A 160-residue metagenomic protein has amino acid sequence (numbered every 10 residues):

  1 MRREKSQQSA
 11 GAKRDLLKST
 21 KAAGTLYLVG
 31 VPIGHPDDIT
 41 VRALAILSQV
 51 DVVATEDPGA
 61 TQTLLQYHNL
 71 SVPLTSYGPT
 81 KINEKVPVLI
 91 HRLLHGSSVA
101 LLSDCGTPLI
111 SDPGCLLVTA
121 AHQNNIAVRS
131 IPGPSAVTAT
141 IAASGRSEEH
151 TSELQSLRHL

Functional and structural regions predicted by a protein language model:
R2-T80: Glycine-rich, flexible N-terminal cofactor/catalytic loop recognition
G24-L26, G96-A100: Loop/turn-to-beta-strand initiation segments
A43, I141-R146: Active-site-proximal loop->helix
G59-T61, G106, A136: Alpha-helix capping/helix-boundary segments
T80-I90: Glycine-rich, highly charged phosphate/nucleotide-binding loops
P113-L117: Glycine-centered tight-turn and secondary-structure capping sites
T119-I141: Short, acidic/small-residue loops that bind anionic groups at enzyme active sites
E149-L160: Single conserved hydrophobic/aromatic residue that forms the stacking wall/gate of nucleotide- or nucleobase-binding
